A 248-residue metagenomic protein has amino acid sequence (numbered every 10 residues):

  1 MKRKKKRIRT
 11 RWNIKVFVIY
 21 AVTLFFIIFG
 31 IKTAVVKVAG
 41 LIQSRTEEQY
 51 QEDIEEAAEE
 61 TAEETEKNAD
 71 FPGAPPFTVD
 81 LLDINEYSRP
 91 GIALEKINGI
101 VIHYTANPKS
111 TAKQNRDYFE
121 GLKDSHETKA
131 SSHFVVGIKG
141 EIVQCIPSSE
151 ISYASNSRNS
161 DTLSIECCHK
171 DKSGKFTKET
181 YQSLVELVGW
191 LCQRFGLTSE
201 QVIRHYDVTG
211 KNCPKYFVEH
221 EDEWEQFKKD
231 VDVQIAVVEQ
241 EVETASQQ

Functional and structural regions predicted by a protein language model:
K2-S155: N-terminal catalytic cores of peptidoglycan-degrading enzymes
R7, R11, K15-Y20, L24-I27 (+3 more regions): Basic/polar, cationic surfaces and motifs that engage anionic cell-wall and phosphate/carboxylate ligands
I92-L94, H126-E127, Y153-S157, K172-S183 (+1 more regions): Extracytoplasmic/periplasmic, Sec-exported soluble proteins
V101, V135, S164-E166, I203: Soluble periplasmic/extracytoplasmic beta-strand elements of cell-envelope proteins
T105, C168-K170: Short strand-loop junctions, especially beta-strand C-caps/beta-turns that link beta-sheets to coils or alpha-helices
N156-S164: Short coil-to-beta-strand
